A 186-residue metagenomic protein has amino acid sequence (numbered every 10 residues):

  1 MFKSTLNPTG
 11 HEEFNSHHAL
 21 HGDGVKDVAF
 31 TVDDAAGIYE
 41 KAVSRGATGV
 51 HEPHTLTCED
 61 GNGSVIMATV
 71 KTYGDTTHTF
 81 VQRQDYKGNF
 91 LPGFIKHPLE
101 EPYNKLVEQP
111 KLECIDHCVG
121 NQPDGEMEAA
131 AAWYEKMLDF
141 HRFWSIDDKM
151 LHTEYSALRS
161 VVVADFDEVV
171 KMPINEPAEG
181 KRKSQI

Functional and structural regions predicted by a protein language model:
M1-E52, G61-F143, H152-I186: Glyoxalase I/VOC metalloenzyme domain signal
